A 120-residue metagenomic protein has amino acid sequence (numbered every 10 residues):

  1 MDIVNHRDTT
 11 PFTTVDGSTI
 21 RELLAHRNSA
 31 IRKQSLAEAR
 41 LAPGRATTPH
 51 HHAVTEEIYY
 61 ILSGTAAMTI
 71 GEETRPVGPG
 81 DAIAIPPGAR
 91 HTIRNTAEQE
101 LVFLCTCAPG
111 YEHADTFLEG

Functional and structural regions predicted by a protein language model:
M1-Q34, T48, D115-G120: A short, N-terminal "cap"/entry segment at the start of jelly-roll beta-barrel domains of the cupin/DSBH fold
E22, A37-H52: Conserved short histidine dyad/triad with adjacent acidic residue
S35, E57-Y60, C105: Residue-level recognition of specific faces of alpha-helices
A46-T48, A67, I83, P87-I93: Histidine-centered metal-chelating micro-motifs
T47-A53, R94-T96, T116: Short histidine-centered beta-strand/loop micro-motifs that create catalytic or ligand/metal-coordination sites
V54-E56, Y60-A66: Glycine- and acidic-residue-biased ligand/ion/polar-headgroup-sensing regions
E72-P87: Short acidic-glycine-tyrosine-enriched beta hairpin
P87-H113: Ligand-binding loop in jelly-roll beta-barrel domains
